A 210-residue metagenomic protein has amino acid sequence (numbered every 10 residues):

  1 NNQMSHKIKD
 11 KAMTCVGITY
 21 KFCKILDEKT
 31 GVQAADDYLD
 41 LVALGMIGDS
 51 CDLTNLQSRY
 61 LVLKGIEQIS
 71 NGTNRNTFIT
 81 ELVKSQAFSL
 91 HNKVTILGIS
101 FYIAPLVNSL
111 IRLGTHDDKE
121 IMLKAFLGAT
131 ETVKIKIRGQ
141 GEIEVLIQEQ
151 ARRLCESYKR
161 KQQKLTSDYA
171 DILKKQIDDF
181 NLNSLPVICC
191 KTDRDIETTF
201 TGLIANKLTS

Functional and structural regions predicted by a protein language model:
N1-G31, A35-I47: Short alpha-helices
D27-S210: Hydrophobic helix-and-loop "lid/oligomerization" segment in the mid-to-C-terminal part of catalytic domains
